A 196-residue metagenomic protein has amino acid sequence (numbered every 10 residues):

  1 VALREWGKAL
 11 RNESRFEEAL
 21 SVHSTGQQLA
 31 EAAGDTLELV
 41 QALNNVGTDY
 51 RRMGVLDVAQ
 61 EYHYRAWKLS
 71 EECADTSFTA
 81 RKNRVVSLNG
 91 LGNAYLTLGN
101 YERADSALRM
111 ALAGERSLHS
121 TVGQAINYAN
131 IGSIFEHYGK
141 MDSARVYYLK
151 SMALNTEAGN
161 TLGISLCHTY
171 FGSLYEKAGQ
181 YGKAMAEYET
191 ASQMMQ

Functional and structural regions predicted by a protein language model:
V1, K183, Y188-Q196: Short, intrinsically disordered, charge-balanced linker/junction segments flanking boundaries in proteins
V1-A9, S14, E18-T25, E31 (+4 more regions): Leucine-rich, hydrophobic repeat-scaffold detector
V1-N12, H23, L37-R52, T79-T97 (+2 more regions): Conserved alpha-helical positions within TPR/SEL1-like repeat arrays
A30-E31, Y50, S70, Y95 (+7 more regions): Eukaryotic all-alpha helical interaction scaffolds
A30-T36, S70-R81, E115-T121, T156-G159 (+1 more regions): Flexible helix-coil transition and linker loops at the boundaries of alpha-helical arrays
